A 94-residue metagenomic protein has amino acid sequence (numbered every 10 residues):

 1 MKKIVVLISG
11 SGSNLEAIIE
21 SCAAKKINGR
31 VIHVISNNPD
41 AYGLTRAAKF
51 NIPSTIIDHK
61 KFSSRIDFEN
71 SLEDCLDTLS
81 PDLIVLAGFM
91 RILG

Functional and structural regions predicted by a protein language model:
M1-G94: One-carbon transfer enzymes
